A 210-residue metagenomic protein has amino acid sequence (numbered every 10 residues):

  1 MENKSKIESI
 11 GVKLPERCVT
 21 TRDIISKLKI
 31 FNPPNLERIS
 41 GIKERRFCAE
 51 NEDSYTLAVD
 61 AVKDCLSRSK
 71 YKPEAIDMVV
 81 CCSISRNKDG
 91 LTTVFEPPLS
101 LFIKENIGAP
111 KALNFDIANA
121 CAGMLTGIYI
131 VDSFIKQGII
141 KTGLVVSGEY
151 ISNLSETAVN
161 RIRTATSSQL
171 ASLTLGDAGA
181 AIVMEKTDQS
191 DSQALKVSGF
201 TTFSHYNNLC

Functional and structural regions predicted by a protein language model:
M1-N51, R161-C210: Condensing-enzyme catalytic core mediating Claisen C-C bond formation in acyl metabolism
P33-Y55, K88-T142: Conserved catalytic cysteine-centered active-site region of acyl-thioester-dependent Claisen-condensing enzymes
A61-D77: Phosphate/pyrophosphate-binding loops at sites that engage ATP/ADP/AMP, CoA/4′-phosphopantetheine, polyphosphate
P73-N87: Membrane helical hairpin/interfacial module
C82, A118, G143-E149, M184 (+1 more regions): Short beta-strand segments
D89-L101, G148-A165, G199-C210: Active-site-adjacent elements of ketosynthase-type condensing enzymes
K136-A178: Flexible, glycine-rich active-site loops centered on histidine and acidic residues that chelate a metal or position
